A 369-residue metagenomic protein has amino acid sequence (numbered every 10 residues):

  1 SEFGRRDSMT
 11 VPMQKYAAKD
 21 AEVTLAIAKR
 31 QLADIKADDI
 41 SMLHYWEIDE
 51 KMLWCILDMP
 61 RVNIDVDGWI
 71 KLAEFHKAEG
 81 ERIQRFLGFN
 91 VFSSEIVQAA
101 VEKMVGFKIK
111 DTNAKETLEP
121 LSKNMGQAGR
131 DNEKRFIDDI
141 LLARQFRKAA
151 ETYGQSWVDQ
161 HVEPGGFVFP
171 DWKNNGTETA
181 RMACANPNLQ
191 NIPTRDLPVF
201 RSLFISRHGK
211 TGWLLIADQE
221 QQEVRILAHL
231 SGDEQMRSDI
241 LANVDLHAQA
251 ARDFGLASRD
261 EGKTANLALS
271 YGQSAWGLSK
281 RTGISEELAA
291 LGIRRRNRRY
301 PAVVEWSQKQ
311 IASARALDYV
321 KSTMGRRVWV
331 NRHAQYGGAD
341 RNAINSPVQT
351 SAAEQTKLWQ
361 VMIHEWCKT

Functional and structural regions predicted by a protein language model:
S1-D196, H208-W213, E220-E223, A275 (+4 more regions): Conserved "right-hand" nucleotidyltransferase catalytic core of DNA-directed polymerases
E2-S8, W213-L215, G255-K263, V328-Q349: Short, conserved non-catalytic motifs in the polymerase core
K19-L25, E220, R341-H364: Conserved pre-motif C helix in the palm subdomain of viral-like polymerases
K108-D111, S231-V244: Cytochrome P450 catalytic domain signature, combining two hallmark sequence patches
L118-P120, Y153-V162, R195, F200-L203 (+3 more regions): Short, contiguous acidic/charged loop-to-helix segments that flank catalytic cores in large enzymes
A180, D218, A251, L278 (+2 more regions): Hydrophobic, well-ordered secondary-structure elements that form the walls of internal hydrophobic environments
I205-L227, S238-A268: Conserved catalytic alpha/beta cores of large enzymes that bind or transform nucleotide phosphates and polynucleotides
W366-T369: C-terminal structured "cap/appendage" subdomains that terminate the fold
